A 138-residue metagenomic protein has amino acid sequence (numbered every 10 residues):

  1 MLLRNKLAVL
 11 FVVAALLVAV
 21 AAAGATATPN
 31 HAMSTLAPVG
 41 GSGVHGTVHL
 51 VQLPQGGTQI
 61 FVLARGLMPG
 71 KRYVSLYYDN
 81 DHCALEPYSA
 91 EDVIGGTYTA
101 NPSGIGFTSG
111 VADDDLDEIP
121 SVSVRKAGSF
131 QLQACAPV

Functional and structural regions predicted by a protein language model:
M1-F11: Bacterial N-terminal signal peptides that target proteins for export
L2, A19, A23-V138: N-terminal leader/targeting pre-sequences
L10-A19: Bacterial N-terminal signal peptides
